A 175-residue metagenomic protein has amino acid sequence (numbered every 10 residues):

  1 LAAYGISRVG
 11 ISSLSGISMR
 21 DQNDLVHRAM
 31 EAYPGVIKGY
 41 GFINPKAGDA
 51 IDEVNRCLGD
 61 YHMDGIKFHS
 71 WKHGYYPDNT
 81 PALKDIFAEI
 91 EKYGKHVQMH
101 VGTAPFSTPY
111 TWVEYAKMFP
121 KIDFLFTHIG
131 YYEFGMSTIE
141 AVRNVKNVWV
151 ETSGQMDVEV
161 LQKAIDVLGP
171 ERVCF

Functional and structural regions predicted by a protein language model:
L1-I6: A short, Lys/Arg-enriched amphipathic alpha-helix followed by its capping loop at the start of a domain
S7, S12-S18, S70, S107 (+3 more regions): Generic serine detector
S7-R8, G16-V97, N144, V148: Active-site gating/metal-coordination segments in enzymes
G10-S13, F42, L125-T127, E151: Short beta-strand segments
L14-I17, P45, T103-A104, G130-Y131: Short glycine-enriched loops at secondary-structure junctions
D64-G65, Y75-F175: Catalytic pocket-lining loop regions of alpha/beta-barrel enzymes, especially the amidohydrolase/enolase/GH5 lineages
